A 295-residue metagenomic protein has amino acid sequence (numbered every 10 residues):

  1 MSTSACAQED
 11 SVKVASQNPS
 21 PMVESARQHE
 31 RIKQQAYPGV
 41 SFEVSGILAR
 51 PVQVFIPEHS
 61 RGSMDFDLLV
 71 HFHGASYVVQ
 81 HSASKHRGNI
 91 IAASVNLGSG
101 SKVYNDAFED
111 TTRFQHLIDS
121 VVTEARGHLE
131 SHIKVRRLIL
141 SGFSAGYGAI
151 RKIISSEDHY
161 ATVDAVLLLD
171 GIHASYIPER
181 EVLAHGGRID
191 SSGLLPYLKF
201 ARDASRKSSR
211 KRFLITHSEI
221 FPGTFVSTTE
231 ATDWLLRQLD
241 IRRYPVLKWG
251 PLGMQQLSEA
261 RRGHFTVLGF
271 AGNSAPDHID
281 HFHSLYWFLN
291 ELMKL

Functional and structural regions predicted by a protein language model:
A5-F66, G253-Q255: A domain-start/cap signature at the N-terminus of enzymes
P57, H71-A75, V95-G98, S141-S144 (+3 more regions): Active-site-proximal beta-strand/loop segments in catalytic clefts of secreted hydrolases
R61-H128, G253-L257, H264-V267: Active-site machinery of serine-nucleophile hydrolases
S131-S144: Alpha/beta-hydrolase fold nucleophile elbow
S141-I153: Glycine-rich nucleophile elbow surrounding the catalytic serine of serine-hydrolase chemistry
I153-D164: Conserved hydrolase catalytic core segment
L167-P276: The feature captures the conserved acid-bearing segment of alpha/beta-hydrolase catalytic domains
A271, D280-L295: Catalytic active-site module of serine/aspartate enzymes centered on a nucleophile-bearing elbow/loop
